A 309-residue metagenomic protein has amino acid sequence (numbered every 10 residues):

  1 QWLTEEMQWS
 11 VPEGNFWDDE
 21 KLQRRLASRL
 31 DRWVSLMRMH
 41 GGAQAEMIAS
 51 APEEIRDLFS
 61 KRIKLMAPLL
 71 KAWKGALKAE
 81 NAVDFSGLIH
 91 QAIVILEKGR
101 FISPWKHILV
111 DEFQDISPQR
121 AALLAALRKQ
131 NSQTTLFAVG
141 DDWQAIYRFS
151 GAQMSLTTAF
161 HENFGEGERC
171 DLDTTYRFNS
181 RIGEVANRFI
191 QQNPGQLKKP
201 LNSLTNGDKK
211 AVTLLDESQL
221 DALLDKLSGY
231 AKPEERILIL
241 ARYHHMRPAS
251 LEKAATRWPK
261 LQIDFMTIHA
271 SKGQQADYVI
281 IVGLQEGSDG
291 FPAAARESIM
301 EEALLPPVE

Functional and structural regions predicted by a protein language model:
Q1-V83, S103: A basic/glycine-biased coupling hinge at the interface between accessory DNA-binding modules
I55-L156, T174, G273: Conserved helicase NTPase motor core
K106-I108, L136, E235-I239, I263 (+1 more regions): Generic beta-sheet signal
H107, P233, Q274-E309: Conserved helicase C-terminal RecA-like lobe
P118-K209, P307-E309: Conserved RecA-like helicase ATPase core segment that couples NTP binding/hydrolysis to strand translocation
G140, A241, G283: Short beta-strand/turn micro-motifs composed of small residues that flank or help shape donor/cofactor-binding pockets
E166-R169, T174-I263: Helicase P-loop NTPase motor core
M266-A270: Short acidic low-complexity segments
